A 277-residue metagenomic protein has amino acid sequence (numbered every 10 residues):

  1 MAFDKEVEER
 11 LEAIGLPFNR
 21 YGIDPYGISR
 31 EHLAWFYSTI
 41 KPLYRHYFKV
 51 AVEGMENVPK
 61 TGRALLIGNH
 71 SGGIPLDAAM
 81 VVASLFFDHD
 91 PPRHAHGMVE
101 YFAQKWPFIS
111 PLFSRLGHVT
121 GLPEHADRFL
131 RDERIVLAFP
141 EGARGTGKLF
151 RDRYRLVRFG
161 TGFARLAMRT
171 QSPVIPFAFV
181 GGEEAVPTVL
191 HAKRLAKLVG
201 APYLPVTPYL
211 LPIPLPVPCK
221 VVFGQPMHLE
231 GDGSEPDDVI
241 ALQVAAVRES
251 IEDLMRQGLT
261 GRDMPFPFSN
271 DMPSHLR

Functional and structural regions predicted by a protein language model:
M1-A95, V99-E124, A192, R256-R277: Membrane-anchoring hydrophobic helices of lipid-metabolizing enzymes
M1-H32, R128-R277: Non-catalytic C-terminal accessory region of glycerolipid acyltransferases and related lyso-lipid remodeling enzymes
